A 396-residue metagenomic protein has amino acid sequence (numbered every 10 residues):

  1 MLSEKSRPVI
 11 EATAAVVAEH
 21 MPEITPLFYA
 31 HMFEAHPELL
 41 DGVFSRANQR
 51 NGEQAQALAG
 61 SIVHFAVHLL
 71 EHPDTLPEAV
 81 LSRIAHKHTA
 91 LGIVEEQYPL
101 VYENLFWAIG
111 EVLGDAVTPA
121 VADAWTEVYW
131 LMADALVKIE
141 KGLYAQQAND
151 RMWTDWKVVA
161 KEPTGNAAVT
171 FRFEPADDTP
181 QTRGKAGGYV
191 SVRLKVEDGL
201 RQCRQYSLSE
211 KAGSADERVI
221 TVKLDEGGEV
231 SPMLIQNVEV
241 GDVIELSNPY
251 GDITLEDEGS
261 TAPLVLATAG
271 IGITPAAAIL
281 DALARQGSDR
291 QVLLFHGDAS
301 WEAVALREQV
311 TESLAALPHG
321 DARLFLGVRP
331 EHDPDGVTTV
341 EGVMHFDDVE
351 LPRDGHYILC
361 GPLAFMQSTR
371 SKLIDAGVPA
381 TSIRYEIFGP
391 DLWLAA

Functional and structural regions predicted by a protein language model:
M1-W153: Globin-like tetrapyrrole-binding proteins
N149-V243, D298-S300, T311, F325-R329: Ferredoxin-reductase
G187, G272, P362: Short, conserved phosphate/pyrophosphate- and ester-handling motifs at nucleotide-, phospho-/glycolipid
N248-S260: A short, basic/flexible loop-to-alpha-helix module at the beginning of a structural domain
A267, I271-R285: Phosphate-binding glycine-rich loops and their immediate beta-loop-alpha structural context
R285-Q291: Conserved S-adenosyl-L-methionine
L294-A396: Reductase modules of NAD(P)H-dependent flavoproteins
